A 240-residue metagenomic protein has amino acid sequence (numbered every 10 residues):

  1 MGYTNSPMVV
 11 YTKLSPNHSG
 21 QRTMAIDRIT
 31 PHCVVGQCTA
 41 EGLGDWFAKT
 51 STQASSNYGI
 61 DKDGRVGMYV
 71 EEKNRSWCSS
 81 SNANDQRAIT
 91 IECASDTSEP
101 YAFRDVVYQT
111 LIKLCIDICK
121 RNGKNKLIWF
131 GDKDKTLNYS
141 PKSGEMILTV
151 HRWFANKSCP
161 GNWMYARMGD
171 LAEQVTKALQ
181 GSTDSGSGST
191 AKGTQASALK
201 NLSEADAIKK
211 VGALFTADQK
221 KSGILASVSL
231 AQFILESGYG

Functional and structural regions predicted by a protein language model:
M1, S6-K13, A196-I234, Y239: Export/targeting segments at the very N-terminus of extracytoplasmic proteins
M1-D85, S143: N-terminal catalytic cores of peptidoglycan-degrading enzymes
G2-T12, H18-T23, T97-G193: Basic/polar, cationic surfaces and motifs that engage anionic cell-wall and phosphate/carboxylate ligands
Q21-T23, T50, A83, E99-T110 (+2 more regions): Extracytoplasmic/periplasmic, Sec-exported soluble proteins
V35-C38, D63-V66, E72-W77, S95-E99 (+2 more regions): Solvent-exposed loop/turn segments at secondary-structure junctions within structured extracellular/periplasmic domains
Q37, W46-K49, E72, L114-N125 (+3 more regions): Structured segments of extracytoplasmic/periplasmic soluble domains in secreted or envelope-associated proteins
Q53-S55, V106-D117, W163, D170 (+4 more regions): Extracytoplasmic/secreted proteins, especially bacterial periplasmic and envelope-associated proteins
T90-F103, L199: Substrate-binding clefts and substrate-entry loops adjacent to catalytic sites of polymer-processing enzymes acting on
